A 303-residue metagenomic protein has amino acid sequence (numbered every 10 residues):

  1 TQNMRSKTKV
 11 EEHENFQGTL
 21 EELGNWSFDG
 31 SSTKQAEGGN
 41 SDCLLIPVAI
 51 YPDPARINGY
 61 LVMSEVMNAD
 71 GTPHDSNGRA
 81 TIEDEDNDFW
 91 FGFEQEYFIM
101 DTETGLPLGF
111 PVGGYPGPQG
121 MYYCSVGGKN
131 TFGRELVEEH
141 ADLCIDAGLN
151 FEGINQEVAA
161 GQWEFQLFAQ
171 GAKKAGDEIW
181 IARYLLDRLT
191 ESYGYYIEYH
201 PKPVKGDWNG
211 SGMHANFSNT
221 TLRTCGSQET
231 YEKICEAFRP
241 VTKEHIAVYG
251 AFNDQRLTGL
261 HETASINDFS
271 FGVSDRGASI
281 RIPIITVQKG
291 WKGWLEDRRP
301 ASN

Functional and structural regions predicted by a protein language model:
T1-N303: Glycine-rich, acidic/polar active-site loops that bind/position phosphate-bearing ligands
